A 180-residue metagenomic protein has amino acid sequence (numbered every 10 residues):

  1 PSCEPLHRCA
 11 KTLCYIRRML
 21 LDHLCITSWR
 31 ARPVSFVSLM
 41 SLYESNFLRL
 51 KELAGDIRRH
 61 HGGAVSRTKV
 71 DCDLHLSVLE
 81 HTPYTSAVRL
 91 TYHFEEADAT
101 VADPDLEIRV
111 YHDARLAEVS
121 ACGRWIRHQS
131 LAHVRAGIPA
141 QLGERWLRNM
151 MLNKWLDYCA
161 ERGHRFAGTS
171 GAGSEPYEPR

Functional and structural regions predicted by a protein language model:
S2-C9: Extreme N-terminal basic, low-complexity initiation segments that serve as generic localization/processing leaders
K11-D71, V78-T85, A160-R180: Eukaryotic low-complexity, non-globular regulatory regions
P33, L48, T85, F94-E96 (+3 more regions): Extended interaction-bearing regions that mediate binding to partners or small molecules
V34-S38, L42, E96, P139-L147: Conserved aromatic-histidine-acidic binding/catalytic patches
F47-L50, L76-V78, L90, V119 (+1 more regions): Generic structural hydrophobic/aromatic packing signal, biased to beta-strands
H81-Q129: Aromatic- and glycine-enriched beta-alpha-beta binding-site module
G123-R127, A132-G173: Helix-rich interaction surfaces within compact, conserved domain-sized segments that mediate assembly or partner
